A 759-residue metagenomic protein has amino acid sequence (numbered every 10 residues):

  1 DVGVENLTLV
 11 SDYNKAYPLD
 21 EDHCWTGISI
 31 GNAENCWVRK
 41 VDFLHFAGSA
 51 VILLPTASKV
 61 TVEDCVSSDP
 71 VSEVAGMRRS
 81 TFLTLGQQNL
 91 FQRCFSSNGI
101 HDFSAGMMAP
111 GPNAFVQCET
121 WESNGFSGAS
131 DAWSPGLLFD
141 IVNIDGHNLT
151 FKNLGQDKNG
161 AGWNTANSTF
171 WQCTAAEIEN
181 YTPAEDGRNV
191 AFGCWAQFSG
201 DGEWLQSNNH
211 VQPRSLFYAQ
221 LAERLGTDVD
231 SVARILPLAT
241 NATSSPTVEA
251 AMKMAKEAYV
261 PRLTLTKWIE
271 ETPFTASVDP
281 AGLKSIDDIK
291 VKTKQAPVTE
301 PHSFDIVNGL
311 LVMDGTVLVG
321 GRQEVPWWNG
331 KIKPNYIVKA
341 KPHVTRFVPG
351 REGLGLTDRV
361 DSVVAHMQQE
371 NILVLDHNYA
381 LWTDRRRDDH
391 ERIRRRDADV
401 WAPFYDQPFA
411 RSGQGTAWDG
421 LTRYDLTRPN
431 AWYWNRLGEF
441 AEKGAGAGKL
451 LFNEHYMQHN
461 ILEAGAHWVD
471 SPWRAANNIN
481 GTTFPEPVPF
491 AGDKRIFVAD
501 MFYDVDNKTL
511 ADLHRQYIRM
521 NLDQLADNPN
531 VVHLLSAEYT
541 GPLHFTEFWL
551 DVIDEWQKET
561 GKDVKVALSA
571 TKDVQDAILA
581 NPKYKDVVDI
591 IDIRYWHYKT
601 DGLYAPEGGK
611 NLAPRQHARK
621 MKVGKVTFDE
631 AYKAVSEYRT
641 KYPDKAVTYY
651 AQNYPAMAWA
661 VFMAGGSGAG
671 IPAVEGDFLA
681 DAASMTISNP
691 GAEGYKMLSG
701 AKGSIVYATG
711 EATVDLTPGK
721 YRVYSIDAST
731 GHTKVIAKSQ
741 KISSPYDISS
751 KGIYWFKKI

Functional and structural regions predicted by a protein language model:
D1, F46-G48, S123-G125, L154-G155 (+2 more regions): Short alpha-helical segments and helix-capping/turn motifs at coil-helix boundaries
D1-V2, P18-A33, L53: Extracellular beta-strand-rich solenoid/capping regions of secreted or surface-exposed proteins that bind or remodel
V2-S11, E34-H45, A57-S72, L85-H101 (+5 more regions): Right-handed parallel beta-helix
A114-E119, S123-S285: Gly/Ser/Thr/Ala-enriched C-terminal appendages of enzymes
V278-H302, R615-F628, K633-S739, S744-K758: Aromatic- and carboxylate-lined catalytic core of secreted/periplasmic carbohydrate-active enzymes
D305-V307, L311-L579, K583-I590: Active-site mouth of glycoside hydrolases
K508-Q516, L525-I687: Extracellular glycoside hydrolase catalytic/binding regions
